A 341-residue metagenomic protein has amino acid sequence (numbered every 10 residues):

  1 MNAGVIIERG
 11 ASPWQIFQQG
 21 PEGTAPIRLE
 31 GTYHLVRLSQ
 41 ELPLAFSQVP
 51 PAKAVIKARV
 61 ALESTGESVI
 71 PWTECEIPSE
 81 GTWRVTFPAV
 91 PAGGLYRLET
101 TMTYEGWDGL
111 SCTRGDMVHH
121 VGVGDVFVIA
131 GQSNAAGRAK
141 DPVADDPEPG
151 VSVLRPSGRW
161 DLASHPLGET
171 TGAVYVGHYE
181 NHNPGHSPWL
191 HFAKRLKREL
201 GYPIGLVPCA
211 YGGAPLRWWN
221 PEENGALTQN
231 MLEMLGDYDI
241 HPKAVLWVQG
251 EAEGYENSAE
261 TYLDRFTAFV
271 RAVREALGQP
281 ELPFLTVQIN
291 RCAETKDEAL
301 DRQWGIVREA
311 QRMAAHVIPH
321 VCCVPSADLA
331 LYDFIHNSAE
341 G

Functional and structural regions predicted by a protein language model:
M1-G341: Cell-envelope and extracellular/periplasmic
